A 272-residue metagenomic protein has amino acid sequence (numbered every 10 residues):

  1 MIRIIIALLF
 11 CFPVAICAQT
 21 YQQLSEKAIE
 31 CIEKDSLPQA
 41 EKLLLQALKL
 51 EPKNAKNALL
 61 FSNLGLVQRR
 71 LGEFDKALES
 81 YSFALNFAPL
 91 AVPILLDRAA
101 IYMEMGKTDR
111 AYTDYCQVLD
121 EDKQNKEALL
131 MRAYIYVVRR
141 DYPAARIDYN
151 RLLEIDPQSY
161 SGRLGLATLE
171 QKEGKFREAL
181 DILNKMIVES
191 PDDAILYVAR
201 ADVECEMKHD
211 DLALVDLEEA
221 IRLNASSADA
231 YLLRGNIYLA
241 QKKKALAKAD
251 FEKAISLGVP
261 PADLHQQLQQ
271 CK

Functional and structural regions predicted by a protein language model:
I16-N63, R70, K272: N-terminal leader/linker segments that initiate helical-solenoid repeat arrays
Y21-Q22, A55-L59, V92-P93, K126-E127 (+4 more regions): Helix-start (N-cap) detector for alpha-helical repeat units in TPR-like alpha-solenoids, especially tetratricopeptide
E33-K34, V67-R70, E104-M105, V138-R139 (+4 more regions): Register position in tetratricopeptide repeats
L50-K53, F87, E121, I155 (+3 more regions): Structural marker of alpha-solenoid helical repeat scaffolds
